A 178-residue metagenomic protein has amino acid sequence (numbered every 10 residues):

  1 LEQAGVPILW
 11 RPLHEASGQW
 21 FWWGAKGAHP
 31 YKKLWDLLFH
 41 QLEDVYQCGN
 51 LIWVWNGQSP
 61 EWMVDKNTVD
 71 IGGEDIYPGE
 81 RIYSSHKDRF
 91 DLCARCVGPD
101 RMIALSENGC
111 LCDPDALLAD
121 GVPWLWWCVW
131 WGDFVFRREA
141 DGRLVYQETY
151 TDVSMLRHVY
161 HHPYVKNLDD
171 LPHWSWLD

Functional and structural regions predicted by a protein language model:
L1-G24, W62: Substrate-binding cleft and catalytic face of glycoside hydrolase catalytic domains, especially the flexible beta-alpha
Q3-L9, Y46-I52, N67-D70, G98-I103 (+1 more regions): Loop/turn elements at helix/coil->beta-strand transitions in domains of secreted/extracellular proteins
R11-L13, S17, W35-E61, D100-L111: Aromatic-lined carbohydrate-recognition surfaces of secreted/lumenal glycan-active proteins
E15-H29, E74-G79: Surface-exposed cleft-lining segments at the edges of enzyme active sites
W55-M63, S84-L92, G109-L117: Alpha-helical scaffolding within the catalytic cores of extracellular/periplasmic polymer-degrading hydrolases
S59-Y83, V129-W130: Aromatic- and acid-rich polysaccharide-binding/catalytic face of secreted or lumenal carbohydrate-active enzymes
E74-R101: Substrate-binding surface in catalytic domains of secreted glycosidases
R101-D178: Substrate-binding cleft of secreted/luminal carbohydrate-active enzymes
